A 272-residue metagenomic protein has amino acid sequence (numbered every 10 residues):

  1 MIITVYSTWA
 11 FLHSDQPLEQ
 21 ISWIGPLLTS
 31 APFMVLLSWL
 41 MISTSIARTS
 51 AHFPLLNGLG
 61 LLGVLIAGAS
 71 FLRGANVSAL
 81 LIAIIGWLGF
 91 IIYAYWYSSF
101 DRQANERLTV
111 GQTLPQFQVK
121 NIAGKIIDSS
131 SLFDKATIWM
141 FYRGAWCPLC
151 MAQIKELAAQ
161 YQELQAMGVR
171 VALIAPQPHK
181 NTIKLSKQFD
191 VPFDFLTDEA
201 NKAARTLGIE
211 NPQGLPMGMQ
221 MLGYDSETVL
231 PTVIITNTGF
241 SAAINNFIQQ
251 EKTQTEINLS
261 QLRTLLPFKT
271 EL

Functional and structural regions predicted by a protein language model:
M1-W39: Membrane-anchoring/interfacial helices and their immediately flanking loops in integral membrane proteins
A10-G25, T44-A51, S70-L81: Membrane-helix interface and helix-disruption motif detector
V35-L56: Transmembrane alpha-helical segments that serve as helix-helix packing and pore/cofactor-lining elements in multipass
L55-N105: Transmembrane alpha-helices and immediately adjacent membrane-cytoplasm interface residues in multi-pass integral
D101-S129: N-terminal "domain-start" segment that seeds a small globular fold
S129-L157: Short active-site neighborhood of thiol/selenol oxidoreductases, capturing the structured segment around
Q153-A204: Structural microenvironment flanking redox-active thiols in thiol-disulfide oxidoreductases
D198-T253, I257: Thiol/selenol-based redox catalytic cores and closely related redox-interacting motifs
